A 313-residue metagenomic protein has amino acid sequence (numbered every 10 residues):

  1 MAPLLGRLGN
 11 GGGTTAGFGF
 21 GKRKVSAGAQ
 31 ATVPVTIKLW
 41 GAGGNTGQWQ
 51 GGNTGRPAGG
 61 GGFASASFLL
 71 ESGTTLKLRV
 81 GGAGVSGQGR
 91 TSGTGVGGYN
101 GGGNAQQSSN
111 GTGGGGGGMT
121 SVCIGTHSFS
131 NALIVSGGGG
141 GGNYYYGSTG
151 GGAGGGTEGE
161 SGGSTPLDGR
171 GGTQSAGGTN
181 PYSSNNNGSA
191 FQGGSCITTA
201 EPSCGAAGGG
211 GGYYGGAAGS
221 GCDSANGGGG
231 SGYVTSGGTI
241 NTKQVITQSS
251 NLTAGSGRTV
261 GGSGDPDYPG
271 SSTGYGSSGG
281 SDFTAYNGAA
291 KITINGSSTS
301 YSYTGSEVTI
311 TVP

Functional and structural regions predicted by a protein language model:
M1-T32, K243-S256, V260-G262, P269-G270 (+1 more regions): Enriched but not universal
A29-T36, E71-T75: Extended extracellular/luminal ectodomain segments enriched in beta-structured repeat modules
V33-T36, G43-T46, S297-T299: Primarily extracytoplasmic ectodomains and periplasmic/lumenal surface modules that are beta-strand-rich
G41-C123, G141-P181, A207, G215-T242: Glycine-rich strand-loop-strand elements at beta-sheet edges
G73-L76, S128-L133, G210: Loop/turn elements at helix/coil->beta-strand transitions in domains of secreted/extracellular proteins
N100, N104-G114, T120-I124, F129-T149 (+2 more regions): Compositionally biased low-complexity segments at domain edges in trafficked proteins and select soluble regulators
A190-Y275: Aromatic sugar-binding interfaces of carbohydrate-active proteins
